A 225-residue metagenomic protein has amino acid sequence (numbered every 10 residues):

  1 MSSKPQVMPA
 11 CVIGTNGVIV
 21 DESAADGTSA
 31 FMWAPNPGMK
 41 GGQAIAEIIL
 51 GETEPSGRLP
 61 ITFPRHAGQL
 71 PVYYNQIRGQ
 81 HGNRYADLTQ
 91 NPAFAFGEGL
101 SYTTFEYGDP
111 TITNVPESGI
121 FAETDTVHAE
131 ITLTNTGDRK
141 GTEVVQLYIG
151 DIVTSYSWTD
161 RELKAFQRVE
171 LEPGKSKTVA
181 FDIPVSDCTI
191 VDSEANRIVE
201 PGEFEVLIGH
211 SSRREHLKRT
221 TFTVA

Functional and structural regions predicted by a protein language model:
S2-V7, G27-S29: A short helix->loop->beta-strand "cap" motif at the edges of active sites that frequently abuts
V12-T142, Y148-G150, P173, P201 (+3 more regions): Secreted, periplasmic, or luminal enzymes acting at the cell surface/secretory milieu
G108-E117, L163-R168, D192: Short structured motifs
K140-L147, T159, V191-S193: Short, hydrophobic/aromatic beta-strand segments
S155-V191: Intrinsically disordered, low-complexity Pro/Gly/Ser/Thr-rich segments with frequent PxxP/GP/PP motifs and embedded
D187-E203: Short glycine/proline/serine/threonine-rich loop/turn segments at secondary-structure transition edges
S211-R213: Short, solvent-exposed loop/turn segments at the edges of extracellular beta-sandwich modules
E215-L217: C-terminal accessory subdomain/extension
